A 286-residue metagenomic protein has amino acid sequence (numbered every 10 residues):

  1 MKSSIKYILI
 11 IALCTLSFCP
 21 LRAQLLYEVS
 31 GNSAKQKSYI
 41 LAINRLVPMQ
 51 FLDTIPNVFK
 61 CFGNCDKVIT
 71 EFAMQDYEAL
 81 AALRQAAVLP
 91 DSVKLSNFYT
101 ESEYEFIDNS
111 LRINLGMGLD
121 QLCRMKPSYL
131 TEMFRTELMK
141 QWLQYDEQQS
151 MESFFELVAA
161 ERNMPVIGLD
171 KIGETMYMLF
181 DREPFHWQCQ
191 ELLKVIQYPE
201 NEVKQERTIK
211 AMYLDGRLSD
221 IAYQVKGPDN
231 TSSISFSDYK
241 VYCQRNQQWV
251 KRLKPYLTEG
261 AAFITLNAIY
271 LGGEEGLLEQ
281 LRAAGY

Functional and structural regions predicted by a protein language model:
M1, L89-P90, W187-Q188, L281-A284: Short alpha-helix boundary/capping motifs
M1-E28: Bacterial Sec-dependent N-terminal signal peptides
I10, N32-A34, Y256-T258: Short hydrophobic "helix-edge" motifs at membrane interfaces and signal-peptide entry regions
L25-S233, S237: Structured, acidic catalytic/metal-binding patches in enzyme active sites
S235-Y286: A cross-kingdom marker for long, charged
